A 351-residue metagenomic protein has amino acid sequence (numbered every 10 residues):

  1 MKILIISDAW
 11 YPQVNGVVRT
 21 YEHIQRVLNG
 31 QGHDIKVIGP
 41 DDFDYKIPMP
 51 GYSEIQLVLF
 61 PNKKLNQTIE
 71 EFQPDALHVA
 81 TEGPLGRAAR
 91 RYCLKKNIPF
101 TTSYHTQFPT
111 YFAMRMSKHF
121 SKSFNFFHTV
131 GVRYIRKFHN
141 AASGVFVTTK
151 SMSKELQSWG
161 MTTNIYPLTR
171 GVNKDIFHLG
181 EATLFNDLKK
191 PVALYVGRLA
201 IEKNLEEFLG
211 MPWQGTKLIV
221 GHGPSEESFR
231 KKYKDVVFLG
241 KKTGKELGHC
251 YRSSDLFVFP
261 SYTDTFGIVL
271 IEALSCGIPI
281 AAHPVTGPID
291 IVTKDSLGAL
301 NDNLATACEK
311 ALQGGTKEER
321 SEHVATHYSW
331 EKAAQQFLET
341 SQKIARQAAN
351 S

Functional and structural regions predicted by a protein language model:
N125-L179: Donor nucleotide-sugar binding/catalytic pocket of nucleotide-sugar-dependent glycosyltransferases
H139, K241-K242, H249-S254: Short alpha-helical donor nucleotide-sugar binding micro-motif in glycosyltransferases
L184-L218: Conserved donor-binding/catalytic core segment of Leloir-type glycosyltransferases
E227, I289-A311: Change "using UDP/GDP/dTDP sugars" to "using nucleotide sugars
E227-E246: Nucleotide-activated donor-binding/catalytic signature segment of Leloir-type glycosyltransferases, i.e., the conserved
Y262: Aromatic "clamp/platform" in nucleotide-sugar-dependent glycosyltransferases that forms part of the donor/acceptor
P279-A282: Short hydrophobic beta-strand element within catalytic cores of glycosyltransferases and related nucleotide-activated
Q313-N350: A charged, aromatic-enriched C-terminal amphipathic alpha-helix characteristic of glycosyltransferases across folds
